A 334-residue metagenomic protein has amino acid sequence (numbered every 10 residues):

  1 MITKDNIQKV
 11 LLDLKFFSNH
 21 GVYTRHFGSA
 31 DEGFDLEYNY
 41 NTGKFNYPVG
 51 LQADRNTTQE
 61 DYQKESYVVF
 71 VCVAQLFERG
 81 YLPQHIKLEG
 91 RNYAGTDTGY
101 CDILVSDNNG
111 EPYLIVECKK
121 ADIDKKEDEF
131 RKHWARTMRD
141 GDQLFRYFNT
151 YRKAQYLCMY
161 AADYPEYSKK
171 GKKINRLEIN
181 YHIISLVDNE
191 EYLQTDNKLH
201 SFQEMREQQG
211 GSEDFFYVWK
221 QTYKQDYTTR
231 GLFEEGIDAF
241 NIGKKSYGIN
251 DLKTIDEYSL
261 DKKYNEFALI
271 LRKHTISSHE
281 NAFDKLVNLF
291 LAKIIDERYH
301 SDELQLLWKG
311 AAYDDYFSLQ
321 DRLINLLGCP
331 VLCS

Functional and structural regions predicted by a protein language model:
M1-D97, C101-S334: Non-catalytic, mostly N-terminal accessory regions of nucleic-acid modification and defense proteins
